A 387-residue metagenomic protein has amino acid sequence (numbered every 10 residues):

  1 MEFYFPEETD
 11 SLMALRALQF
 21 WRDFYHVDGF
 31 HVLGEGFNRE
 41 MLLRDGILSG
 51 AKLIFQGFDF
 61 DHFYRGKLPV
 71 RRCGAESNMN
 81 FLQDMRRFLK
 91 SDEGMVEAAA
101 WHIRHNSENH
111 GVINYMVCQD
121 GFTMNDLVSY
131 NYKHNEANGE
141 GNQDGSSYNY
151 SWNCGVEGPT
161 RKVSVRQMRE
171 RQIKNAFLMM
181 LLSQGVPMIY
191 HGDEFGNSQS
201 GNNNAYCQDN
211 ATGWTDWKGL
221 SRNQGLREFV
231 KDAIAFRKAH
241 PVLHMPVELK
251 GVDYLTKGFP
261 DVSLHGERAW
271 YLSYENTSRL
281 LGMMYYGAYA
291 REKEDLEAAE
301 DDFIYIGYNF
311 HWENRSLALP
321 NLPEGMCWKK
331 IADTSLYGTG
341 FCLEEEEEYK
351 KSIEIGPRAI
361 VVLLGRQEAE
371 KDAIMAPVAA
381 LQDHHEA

Functional and structural regions predicted by a protein language model:
M1-S11, H26-L33, G155-R169, W214-L220: The substrate-binding groove and active-site-proximal loops of carbohydrate-active enzymes, especially glycoside
M1-Y25, E35-G46: Substrate-binding/active-site clefts of carbohydrate-active enzymes
A17, G29, E35, G46 (+5 more regions): Small-side-chain structural scaffolding
W21, Y25-L33, Y308, P357-L363: Conserved beta-strand->loop/alpha-helix structural units within folded catalytic cores of enzymes with alpha/beta
H26, N38-G196, N204-Q208, P241-E248 (+5 more regions): Conserved alpha/beta catalytic core and glycan-binding cleft of carbohydrate-active enzymes
E35, F58, R366: Flexible loop residues that form catalytic and substrate-binding hotspots at small-molecule/glycan-binding clefts
L68-C73, R166-K174, M179-I189, D193-F195 (+1 more regions): Carbohydrate-interacting/catalytic domains
